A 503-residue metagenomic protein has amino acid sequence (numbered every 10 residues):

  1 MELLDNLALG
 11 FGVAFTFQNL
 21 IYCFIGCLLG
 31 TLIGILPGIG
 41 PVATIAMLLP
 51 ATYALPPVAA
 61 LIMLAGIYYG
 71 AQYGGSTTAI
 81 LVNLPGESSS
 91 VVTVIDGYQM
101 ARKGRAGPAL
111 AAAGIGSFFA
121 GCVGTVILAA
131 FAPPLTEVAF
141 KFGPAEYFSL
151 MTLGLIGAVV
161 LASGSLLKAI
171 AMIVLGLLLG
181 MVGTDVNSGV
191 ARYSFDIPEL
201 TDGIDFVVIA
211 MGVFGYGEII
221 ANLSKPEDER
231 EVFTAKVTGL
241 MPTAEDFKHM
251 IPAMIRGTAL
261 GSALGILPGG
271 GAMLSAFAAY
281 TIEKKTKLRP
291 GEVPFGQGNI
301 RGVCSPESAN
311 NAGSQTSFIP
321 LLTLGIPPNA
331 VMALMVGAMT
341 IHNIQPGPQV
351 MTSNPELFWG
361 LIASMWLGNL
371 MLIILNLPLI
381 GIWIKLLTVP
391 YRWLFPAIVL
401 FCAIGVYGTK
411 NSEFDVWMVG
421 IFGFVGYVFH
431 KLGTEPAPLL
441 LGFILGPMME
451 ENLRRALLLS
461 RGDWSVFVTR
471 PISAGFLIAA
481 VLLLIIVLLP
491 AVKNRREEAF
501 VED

Functional and structural regions predicted by a protein language model:
M1-A60, A139, A191-N299, I384 (+3 more regions): Helix-loop-helix hairpins and the membrane-proximal interhelical loops of multi-pass alpha-helical transport proteins
C27-P41, A71-N83, A158-S163, T258-P268 (+3 more regions): Transmembrane alpha-helix interface/packing and boundary motifs in multi-pass membrane proteins, characterized by
I33-V42, I80-V91, V123-I127, L264-L274 (+4 more regions): Short helix-coil transition sites and intra-membrane helix breaks within transmembrane domains of multi-pass
P41-A51, L64, A79-Q99, A129-A130 (+7 more regions): Re-entrant/interfacial helical elements at transmembrane boundaries that shape and gate the permeation pathway
V58-I62, Q99-G116, R289-G302, A330-A333 (+1 more regions): Membrane-interface alpha-helices at helix entry/exit sites of multi-pass transporters
Y68-I80, G86, G298-L324, P328 (+1 more regions): A structural-propensity feature for long, helix-poor, extended segments
Y69-G74, I115-I127, L179, C304-F318 (+2 more regions): Membrane-embedded alpha-helical segments of transport systems, primarily multispan ion/solute transporters
A111-E227, I341-R495: Membrane-embedded alpha-helical modules
